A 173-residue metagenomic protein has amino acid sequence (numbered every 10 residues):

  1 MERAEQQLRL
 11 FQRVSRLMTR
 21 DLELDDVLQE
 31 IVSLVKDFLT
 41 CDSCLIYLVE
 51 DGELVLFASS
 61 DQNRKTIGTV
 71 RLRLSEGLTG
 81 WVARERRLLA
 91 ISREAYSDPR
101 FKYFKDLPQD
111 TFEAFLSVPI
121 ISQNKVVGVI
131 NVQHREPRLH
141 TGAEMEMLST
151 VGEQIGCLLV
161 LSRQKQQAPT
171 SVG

Functional and structural regions predicted by a protein language model:
M1-D25, D37, V127, L161-G173: Signal-transmission linkers at sensory-effector interfaces
R20-F57, T66, E76, S162: Helix-loop-beta substructure at the N-terminus of cytosolic sensory domains that couple signal/ligand detection
D51, K65-L89: Acidic/proline- and glycine-rich, intrinsically disordered low-complexity segments that serve as regulatory linkers
Q62, V129-R138: Short beta-strand-to-loop transition segments that serve as allosteric relay/switch motifs in sensory/regulatory domains
K65, S92-A114, H134: Signal-transducing coupling segments at domain and membrane junctions
E113-I121: A short, aliphatic-rich beta-strand micro-motif
S149-G156: Allosteric cytosolic regulatory segments
